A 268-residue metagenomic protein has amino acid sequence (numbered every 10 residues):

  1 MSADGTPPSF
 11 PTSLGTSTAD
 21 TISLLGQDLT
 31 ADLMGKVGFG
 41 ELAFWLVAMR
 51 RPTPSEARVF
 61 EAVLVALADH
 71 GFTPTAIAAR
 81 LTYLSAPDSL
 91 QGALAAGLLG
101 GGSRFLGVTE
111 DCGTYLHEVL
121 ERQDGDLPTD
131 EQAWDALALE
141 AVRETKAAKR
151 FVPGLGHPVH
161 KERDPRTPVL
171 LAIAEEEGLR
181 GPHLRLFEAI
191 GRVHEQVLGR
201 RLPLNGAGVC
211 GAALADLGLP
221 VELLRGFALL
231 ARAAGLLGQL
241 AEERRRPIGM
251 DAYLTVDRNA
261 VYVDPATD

Functional and structural regions predicted by a protein language model:
M1-D268: Non-transmembrane, aqueous-exposed alpha-helical and coiled segments at domain scale
